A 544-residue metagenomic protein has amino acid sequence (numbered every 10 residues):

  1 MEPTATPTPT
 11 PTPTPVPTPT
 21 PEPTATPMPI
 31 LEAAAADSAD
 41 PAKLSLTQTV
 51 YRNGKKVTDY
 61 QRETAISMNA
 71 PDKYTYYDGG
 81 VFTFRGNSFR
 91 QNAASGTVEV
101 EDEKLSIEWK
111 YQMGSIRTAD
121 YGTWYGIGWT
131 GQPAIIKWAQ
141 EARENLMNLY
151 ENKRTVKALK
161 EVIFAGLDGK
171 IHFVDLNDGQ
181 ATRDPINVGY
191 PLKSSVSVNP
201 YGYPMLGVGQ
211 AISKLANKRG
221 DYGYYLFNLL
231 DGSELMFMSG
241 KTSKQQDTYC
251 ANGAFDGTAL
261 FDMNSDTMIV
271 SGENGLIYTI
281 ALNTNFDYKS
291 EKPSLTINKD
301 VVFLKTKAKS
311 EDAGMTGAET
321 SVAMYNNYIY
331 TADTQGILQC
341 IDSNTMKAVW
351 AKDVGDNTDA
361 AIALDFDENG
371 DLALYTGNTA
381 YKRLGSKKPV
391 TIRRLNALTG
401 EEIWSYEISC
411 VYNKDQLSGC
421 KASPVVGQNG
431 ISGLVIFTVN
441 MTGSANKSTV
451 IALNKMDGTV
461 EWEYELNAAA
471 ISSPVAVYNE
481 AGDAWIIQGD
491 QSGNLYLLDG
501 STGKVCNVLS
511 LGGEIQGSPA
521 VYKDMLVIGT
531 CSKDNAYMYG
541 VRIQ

Functional and structural regions predicted by a protein language model:
M1-E32: Ser/Thr-rich, Proline-interspersed low-complexity disordered segments
P27-A70, Y74, Q91-W129, A134-F255 (+1 more regions): Extracytoplasmic/lumenal domain signature
F84: Segments forming glycine/polar-rich beta-alpha architectures that bind adenosine-containing cofactors
N87-S88: Acidic glycine-/aspartate-rich tracts in secreted/extracellular proteins
